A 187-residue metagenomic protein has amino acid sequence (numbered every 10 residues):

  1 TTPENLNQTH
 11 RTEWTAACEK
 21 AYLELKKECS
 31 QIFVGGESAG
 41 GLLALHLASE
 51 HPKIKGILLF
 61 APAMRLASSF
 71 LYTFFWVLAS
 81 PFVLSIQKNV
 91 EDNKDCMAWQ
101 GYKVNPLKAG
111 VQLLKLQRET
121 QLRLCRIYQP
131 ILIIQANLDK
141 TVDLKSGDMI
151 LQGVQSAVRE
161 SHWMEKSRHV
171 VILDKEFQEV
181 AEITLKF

Functional and structural regions predicted by a protein language model:
T2-E28: Catalytic nucleophile-loop/oxyanion-hole region of alpha/beta-hydrolase and closely related hydrolase-like folds
G36-G40, A44: Gly/Ala-rich beta-loop-alpha elbow adjacent to hydrolase catalytic centers
L58-S68: Active-site nucleophile loop of the alpha/beta-hydrolase fold
P106-R123: Active-site nucleophile elbow and catalytic-triad environment of alpha/beta-hydrolase enzymes
I127, I133-Q135, D139: Short beta-strand/loop motif that positions the catalytic acidic residue of the alpha/beta-hydrolase fold
Q129, D143-Q152, W163: Short alpha-helix in the alpha/beta-hydrolase fold that links the catalytic acid
L138-V142, V170: Acidic catalytic loop of the alpha/beta-hydrolase fold
H162-F187: Catalytic active-site module of serine/aspartate enzymes centered on a nucleophile-bearing elbow/loop
